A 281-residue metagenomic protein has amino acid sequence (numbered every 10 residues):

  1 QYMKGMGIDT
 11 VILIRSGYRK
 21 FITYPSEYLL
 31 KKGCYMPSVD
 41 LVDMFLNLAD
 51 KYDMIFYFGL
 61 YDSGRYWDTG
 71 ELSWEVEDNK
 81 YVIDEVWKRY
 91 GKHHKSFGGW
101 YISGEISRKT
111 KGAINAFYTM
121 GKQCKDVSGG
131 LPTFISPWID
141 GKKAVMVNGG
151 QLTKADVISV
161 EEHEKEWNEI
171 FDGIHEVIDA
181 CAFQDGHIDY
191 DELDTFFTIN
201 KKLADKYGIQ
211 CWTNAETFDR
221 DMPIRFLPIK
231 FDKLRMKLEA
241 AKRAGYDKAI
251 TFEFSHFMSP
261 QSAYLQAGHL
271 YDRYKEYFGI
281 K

Functional and structural regions predicted by a protein language model:
Q1-K281: Glycan-processing catalytic domains of CAZymes
